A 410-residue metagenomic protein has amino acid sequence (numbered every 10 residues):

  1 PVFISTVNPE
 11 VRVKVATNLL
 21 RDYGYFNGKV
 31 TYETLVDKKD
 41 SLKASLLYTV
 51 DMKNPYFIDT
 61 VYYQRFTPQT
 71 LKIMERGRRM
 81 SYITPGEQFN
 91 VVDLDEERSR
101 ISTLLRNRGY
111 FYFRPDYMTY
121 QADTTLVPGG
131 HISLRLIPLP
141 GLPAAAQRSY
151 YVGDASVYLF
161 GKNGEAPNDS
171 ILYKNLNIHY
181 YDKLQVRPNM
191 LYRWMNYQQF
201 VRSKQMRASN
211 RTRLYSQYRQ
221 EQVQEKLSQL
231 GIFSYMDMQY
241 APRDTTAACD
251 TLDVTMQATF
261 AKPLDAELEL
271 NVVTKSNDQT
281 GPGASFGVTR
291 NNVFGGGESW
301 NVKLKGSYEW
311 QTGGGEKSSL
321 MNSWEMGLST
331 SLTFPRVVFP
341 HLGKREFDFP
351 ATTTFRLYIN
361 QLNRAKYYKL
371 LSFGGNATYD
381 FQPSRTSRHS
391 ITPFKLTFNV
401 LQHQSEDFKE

Functional and structural regions predicted by a protein language model:
P1-Q229, Y235-A241, T251: Interaction-mediating elements
S5-V7, N90-V92, R211-L214, V273-K275 (+3 more regions): Outer-membrane beta-barrel domain signature
Y48-N54, R65, L136-P140, L159-G161 (+7 more regions): Flexible glycine-/small-residue-rich
M74, D116-M118, Q239-A241, Q257 (+4 more regions): Transmembrane beta-strands of outer-membrane beta-barrel proteins
R79-I83, F260-L268, Q311-G313, A351-Y358 (+1 more regions): Flexible, solvent-exposed coil segments and beta strand-coil junctions, predominantly the extracellular/periplasmic
N107, R207-S209, S318-E410: Transmembrane beta-strand segments of outer-membrane beta-barrel domains in Gram-negative and organellar OMPs
F233-M236, P263-A266, N292-W300, P335-L342 (+1 more regions): Repeated loop/turn-to-beta-strand initiation elements of outer-membrane beta-barrel proteins
E267-T274, T280-V338, R356-L357, N376: Predominantly transmembrane beta-strands of Gram-negative outer membrane beta-barrel pores used for transport
